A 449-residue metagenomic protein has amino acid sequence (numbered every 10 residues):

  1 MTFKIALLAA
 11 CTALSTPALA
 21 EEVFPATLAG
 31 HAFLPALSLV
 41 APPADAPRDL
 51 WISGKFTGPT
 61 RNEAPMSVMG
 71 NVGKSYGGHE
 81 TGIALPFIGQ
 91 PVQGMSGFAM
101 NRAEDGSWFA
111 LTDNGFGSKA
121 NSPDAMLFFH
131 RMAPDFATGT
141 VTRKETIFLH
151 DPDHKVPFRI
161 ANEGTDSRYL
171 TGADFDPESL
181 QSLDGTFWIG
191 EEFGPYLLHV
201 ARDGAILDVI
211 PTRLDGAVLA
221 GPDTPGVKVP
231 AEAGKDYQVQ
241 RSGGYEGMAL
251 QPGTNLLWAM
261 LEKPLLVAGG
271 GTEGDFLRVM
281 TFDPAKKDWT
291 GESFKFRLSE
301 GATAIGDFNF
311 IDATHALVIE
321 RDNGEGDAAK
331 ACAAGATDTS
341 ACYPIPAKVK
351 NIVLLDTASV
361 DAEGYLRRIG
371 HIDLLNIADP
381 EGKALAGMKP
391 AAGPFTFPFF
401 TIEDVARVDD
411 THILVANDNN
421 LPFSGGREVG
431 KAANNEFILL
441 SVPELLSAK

Functional and structural regions predicted by a protein language model:
M1-A20: Gram-negative bacterial Sec-dependent N-terminal signal peptides
E21-K449: Sequence/structural signature of beta-propeller domains
